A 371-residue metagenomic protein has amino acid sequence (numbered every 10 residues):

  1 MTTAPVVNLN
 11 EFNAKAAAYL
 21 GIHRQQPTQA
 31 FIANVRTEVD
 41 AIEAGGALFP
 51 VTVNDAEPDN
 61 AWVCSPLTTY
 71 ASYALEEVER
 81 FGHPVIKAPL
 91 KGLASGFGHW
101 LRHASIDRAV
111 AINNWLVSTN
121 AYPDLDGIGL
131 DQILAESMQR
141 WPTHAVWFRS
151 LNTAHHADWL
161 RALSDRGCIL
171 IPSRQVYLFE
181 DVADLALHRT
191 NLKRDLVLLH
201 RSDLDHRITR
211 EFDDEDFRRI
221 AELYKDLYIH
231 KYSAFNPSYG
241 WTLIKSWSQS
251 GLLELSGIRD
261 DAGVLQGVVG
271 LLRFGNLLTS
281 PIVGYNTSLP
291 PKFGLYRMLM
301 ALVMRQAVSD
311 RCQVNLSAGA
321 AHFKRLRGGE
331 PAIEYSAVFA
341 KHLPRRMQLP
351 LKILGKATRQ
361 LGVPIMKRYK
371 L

Functional and structural regions predicted by a protein language model:
T2-A44, N54-D59, F148-S173, Y177 (+1 more regions): A conserved beta-strand-loop-helix scaffold within acyl/acetyltransferase catalytic domains
Q29-R140, A262, Q266-T287, Y335: Conserved donor-binding loop and adjoining core beta-sheet/short helix segment in diverse acyl/aminoacyl transferases
I86-R102, I106-L204: Acyl-donor-binding surface of acyltransferase catalytic domains
R166-A186, Q313-L371: Active-site/acyl-donor-binding loops of N-acyltransferases
T242-L349: Aromatic (often tryptophan-rich) hydrophobic motifs at membrane interfaces
